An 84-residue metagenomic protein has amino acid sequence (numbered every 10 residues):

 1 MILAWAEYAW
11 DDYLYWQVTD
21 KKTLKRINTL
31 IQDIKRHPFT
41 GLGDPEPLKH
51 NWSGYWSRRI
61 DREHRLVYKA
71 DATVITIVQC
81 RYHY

Functional and structural regions predicted by a protein language model:
I2, Y8-K25, T29, L42 (+3 more regions): Enriched for short, Lys/Arg-rich terminal
R36-F39: Generic structural signal for secondary-structure transition and capping sites
